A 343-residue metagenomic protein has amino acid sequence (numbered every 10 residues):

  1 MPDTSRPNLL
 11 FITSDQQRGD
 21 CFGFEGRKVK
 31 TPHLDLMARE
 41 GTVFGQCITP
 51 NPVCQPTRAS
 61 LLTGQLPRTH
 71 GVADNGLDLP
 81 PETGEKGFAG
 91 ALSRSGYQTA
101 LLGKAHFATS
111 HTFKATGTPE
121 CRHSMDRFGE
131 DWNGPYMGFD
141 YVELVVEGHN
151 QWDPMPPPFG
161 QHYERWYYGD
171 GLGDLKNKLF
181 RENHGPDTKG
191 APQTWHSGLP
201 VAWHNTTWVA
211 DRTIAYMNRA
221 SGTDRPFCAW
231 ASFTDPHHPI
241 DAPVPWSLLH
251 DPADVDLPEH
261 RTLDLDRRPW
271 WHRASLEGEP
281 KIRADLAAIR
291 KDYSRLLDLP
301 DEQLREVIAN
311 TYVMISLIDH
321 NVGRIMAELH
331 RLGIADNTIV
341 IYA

Functional and structural regions predicted by a protein language model:
M1-A343: Formylglycine-dependent sulfatase
